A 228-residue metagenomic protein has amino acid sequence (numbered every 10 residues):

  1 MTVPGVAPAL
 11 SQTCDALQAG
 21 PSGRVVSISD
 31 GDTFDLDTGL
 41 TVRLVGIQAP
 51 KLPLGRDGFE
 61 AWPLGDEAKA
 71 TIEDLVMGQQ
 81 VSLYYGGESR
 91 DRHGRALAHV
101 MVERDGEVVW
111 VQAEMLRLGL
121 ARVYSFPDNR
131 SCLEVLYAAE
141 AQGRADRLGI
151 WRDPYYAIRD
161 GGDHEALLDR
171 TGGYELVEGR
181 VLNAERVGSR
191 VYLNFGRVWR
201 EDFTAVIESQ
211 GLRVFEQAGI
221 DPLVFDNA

Functional and structural regions predicted by a protein language model:
G5-A228: Small beta-barrel nucleic-acid-binding modules, primarily SNase/OB-fold domains and secondarily Tudor-like barrels
